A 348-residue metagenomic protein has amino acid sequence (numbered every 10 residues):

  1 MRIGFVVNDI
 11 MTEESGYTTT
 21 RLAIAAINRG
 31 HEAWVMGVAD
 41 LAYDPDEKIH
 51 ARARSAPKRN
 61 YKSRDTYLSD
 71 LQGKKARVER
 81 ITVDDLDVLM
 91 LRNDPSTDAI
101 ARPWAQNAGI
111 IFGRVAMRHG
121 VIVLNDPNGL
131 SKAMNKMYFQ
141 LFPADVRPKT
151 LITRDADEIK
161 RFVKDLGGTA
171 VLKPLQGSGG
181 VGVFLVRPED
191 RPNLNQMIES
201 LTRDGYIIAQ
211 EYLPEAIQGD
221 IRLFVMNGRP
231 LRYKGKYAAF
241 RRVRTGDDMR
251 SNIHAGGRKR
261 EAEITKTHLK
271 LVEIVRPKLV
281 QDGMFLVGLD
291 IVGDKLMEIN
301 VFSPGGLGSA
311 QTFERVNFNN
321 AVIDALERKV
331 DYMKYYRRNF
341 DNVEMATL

Functional and structural regions predicted by a protein language model:
M1-G4: Extreme N-terminal starter segment of soluble prokaryotic enzymes
V6-V7, E263-L348: ATP-dependent carboxylate activation and anion-phosphoryl transfer catalytic cores that bind Mg-ATP to form
M11-A25, W34-K149: Conserved N-proximal alpha/beta basic substrate-recognition cap immediately N-terminal to, or forming the N-lobe
T18-T19, A156-D157, L166-G168, G179-L269 (+1 more regions): Phosphate-binding site of ATP-dependent enzymes
I27-N28, A116-M117, K164, V280: Anion (oxyanion) recognition and catalysis
P127-S131, V243, V292-K295: Short glycine-enriched loops at secondary-structure junctions
A144-G167: Rossmann-like NAD(P)H-binding beta-loop-alpha module
A170-L172, I207-Q210, G283-G288: A short linear hydrophobic-aromatic micro-motif
